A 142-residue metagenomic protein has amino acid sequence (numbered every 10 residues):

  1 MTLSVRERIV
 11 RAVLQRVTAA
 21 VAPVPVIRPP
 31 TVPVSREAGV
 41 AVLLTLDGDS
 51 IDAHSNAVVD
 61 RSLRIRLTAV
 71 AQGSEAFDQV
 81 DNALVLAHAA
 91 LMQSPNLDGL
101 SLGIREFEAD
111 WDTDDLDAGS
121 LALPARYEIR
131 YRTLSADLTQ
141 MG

Functional and structural regions predicted by a protein language model:
M1-V34, D47-G142: Charged, amphipathic alpha-helical segments and their flanking helix caps
E37-D47: Charged, often glycine-rich, active-site loop that binds/positions anionic groups
